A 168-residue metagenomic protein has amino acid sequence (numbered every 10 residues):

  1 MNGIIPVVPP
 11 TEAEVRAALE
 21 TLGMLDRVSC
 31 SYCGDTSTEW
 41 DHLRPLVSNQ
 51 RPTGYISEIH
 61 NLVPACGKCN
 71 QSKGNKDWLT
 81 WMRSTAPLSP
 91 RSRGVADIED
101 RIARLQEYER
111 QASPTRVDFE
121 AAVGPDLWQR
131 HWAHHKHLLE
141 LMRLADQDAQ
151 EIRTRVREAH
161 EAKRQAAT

Functional and structural regions predicted by a protein language model:
M1-A13, S37, H131-T168: A boundary/linker detector
M1-S29, Q50-R51, D97-E99, A103-Y108: Short, charged surface segments at domain edges that flank catalytic/cofactor-binding sites
N2, R27-S31, V63-A65, C69 (+3 more regions): Short, well-ordered helical secondary-structure segments
G3, A17, T21, T80-S84 (+4 more regions): Charged/polar, solvent-exposed surface patches and flexible loops
V8-T11, T21, R44, I59-H60 (+1 more regions): A generic structural signal for ordered alpha-helices
S29-G67, K73-P90: Histidine-centered nuclease catalytic patch
P45, A122, Q150-I152: A generic signature of intrinsically disordered, low-complexity regions enriched in glycine/proline and charged/polar
N70-L144: Domain-exit/linker segments immediately C-terminal to small folded modules
